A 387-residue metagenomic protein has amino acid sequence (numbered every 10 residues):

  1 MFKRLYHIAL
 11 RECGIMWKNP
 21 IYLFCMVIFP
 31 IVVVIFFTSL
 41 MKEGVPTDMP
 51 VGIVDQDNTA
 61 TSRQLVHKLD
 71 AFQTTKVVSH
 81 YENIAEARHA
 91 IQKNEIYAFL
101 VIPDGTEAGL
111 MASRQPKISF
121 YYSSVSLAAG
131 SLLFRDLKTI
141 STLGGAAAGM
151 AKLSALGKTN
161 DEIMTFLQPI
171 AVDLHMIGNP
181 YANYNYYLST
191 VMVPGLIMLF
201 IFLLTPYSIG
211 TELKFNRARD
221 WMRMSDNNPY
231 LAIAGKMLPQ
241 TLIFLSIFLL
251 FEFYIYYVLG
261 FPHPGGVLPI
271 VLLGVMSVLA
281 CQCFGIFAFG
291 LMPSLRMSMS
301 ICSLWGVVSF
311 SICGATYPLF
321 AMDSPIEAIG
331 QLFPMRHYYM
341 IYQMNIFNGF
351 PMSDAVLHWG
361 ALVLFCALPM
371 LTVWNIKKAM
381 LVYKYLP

Functional and structural regions predicted by a protein language model:
M1-Y186, K378-A379, L386-P387: Extracytoplasmic/periplasmic domains immediately adjacent to an N-terminal transmembrane anchor in multi-pass membrane
F2, Y6-L10, Y186, S225-D226 (+5 more regions): Alpha-helical membrane-protein architecture signal
P20-I21, Y230, R296: Residues that define the loop-to-transmembrane-helix transition and helix capping in multi-pass membrane transporters
L23, V27, L196, T241-L249 (+2 more regions): Hydrophobic alpha-helical transmembrane bundles that constitute the permease/transmembrane domains of multi-pass
V32-I35, H175-I255: Hydrophobic alpha-helical transmembrane segments of multi-pass membrane transport proteins
N58, L250-Y254, P262-P387: Membrane-spanning alpha-helical segments of multipass transporters and channels
T61-L65, T205, R217, I341: Hydrophobic alpha-helical segments typical of transmembrane helices and their membrane-interface/capping positions
